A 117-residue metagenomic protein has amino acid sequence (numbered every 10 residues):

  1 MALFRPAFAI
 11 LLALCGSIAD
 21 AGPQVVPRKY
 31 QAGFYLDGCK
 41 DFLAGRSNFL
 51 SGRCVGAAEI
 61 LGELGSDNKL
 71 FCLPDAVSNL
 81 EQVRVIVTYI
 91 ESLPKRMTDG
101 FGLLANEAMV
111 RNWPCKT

Functional and structural regions predicted by a protein language model:
M1-A7: Bacterial N-terminal signal peptides that target proteins for export
A7-L11, G22: Terminal, compositionally biased segments
L14-I18: N-terminal signal peptide c-region/cleavage motif recognized by signal peptidases
G22-T88: Short N-proximal segments of mature Sec-exported proteins
V87-T117: Short, compact, well-ordered microdomains
